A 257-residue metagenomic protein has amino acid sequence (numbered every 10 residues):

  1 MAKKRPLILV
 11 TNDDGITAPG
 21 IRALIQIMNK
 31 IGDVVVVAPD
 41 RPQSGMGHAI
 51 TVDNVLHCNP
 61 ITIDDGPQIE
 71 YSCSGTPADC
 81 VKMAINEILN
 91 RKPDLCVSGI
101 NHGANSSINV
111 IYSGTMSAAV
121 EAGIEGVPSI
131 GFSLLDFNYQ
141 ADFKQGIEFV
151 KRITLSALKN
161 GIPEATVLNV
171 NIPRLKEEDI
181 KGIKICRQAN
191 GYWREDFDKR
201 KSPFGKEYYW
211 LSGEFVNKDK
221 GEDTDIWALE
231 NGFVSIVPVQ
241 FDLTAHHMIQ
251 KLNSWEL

Functional and structural regions predicted by a protein language model:
A2-K3, P163, P173-L257: C-terminal accessory domains and tails appended to enzymatic cores
A2-T11, P19-E87, R91-K92: A cross-family phosphate/adenosyl-ligand binding-site feature
T11, V37-P39, S98-N101, F132-S133 (+2 more regions): Short beta-strand segments
L95: Short, Asp-centered acidic motifs that coordinate Mg2+ and/or phosphate in catalytic or ligand-binding sites
A104-S113: Glycine/threonine-rich flexible loop motifs
A118-A122: Hydrophobic/aromatic ligand-binding patch that stacks against planar heteroaromatic rings of cofactors or nucleotides
I130-A157: Short, glycine-/small-residue-rich phosphate/pyrophosphate-handling segment
